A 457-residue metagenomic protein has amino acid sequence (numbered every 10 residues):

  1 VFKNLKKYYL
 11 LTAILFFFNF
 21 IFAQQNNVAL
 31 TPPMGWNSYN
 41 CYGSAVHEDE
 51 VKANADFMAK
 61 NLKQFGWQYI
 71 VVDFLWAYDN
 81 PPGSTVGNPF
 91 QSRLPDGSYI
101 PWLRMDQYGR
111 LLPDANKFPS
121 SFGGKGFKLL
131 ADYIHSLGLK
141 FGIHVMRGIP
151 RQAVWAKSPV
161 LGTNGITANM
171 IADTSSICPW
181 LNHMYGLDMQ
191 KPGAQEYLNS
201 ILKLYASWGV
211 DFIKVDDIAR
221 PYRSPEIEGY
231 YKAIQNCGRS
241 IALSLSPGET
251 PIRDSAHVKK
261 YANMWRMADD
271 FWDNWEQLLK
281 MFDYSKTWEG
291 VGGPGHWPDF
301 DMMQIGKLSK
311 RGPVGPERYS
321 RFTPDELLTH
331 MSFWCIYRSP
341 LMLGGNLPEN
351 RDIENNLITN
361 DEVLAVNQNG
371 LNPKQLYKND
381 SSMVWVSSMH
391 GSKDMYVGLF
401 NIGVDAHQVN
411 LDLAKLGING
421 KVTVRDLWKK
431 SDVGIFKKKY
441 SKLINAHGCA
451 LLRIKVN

Functional and structural regions predicted by a protein language model:
V1-Q24: Bacterial Sec-dependent N-terminal signal peptides
P32-S38, Q68-D73, K140-V145, A206 (+7 more regions): Structural recognition of the beta-strand scaffold that forms the well-ordered cores of secreted hydrolase catalytic
A59-Y133, L137-A206, V210-F212, D217 (+1 more regions): Aromatic-lined carbohydrate-binding/catalytic grooves of carbohydrate-active enzymes
M170-S176, M189-Q190, E196, S240-N346: Glycan-recognition surfaces
L328, W334-Y337, M342-G344, K378-I418: Carbohydrate-binding surface patches
T329-Y377: Catalytic cores of secreted or luminal carbohydrate-active enzymes
A414-K429: Solvent-exposed beta-hairpin/edge-strand motifs
I435-N457: C-terminal beta-strand-rich structural cap/linker in extracellular carbohydrate-active enzymes
